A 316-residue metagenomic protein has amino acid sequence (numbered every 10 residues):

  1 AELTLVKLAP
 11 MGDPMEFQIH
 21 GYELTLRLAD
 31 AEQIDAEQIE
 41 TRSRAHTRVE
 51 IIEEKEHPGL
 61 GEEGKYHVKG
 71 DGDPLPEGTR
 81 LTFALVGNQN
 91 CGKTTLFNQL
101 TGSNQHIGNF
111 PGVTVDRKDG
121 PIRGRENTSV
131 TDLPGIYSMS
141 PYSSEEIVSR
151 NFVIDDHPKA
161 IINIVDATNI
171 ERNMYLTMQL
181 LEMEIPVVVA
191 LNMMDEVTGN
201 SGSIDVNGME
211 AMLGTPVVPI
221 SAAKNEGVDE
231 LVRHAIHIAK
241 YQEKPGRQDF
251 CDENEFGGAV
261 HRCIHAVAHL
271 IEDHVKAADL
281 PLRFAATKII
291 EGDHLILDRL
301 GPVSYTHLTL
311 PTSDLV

Functional and structural regions predicted by a protein language model:
E2-L5: Conserved beta-strand/loop element in small beta-rich adapter and peptidoglycan-binding domains
L24-T47: C-terminal structural segments of small proteins and small subunits
R42-R80: Extreme N-terminal, non-catalytic leader segments that precede Walker-type/kinase nucleotide-binding cores
G64-T131: Conserved G1/Walker A P-loop phosphate-binding module
F110-A160: Switch I (G2) and immediately adjacent beta-strands of P-loop GTPase domains
F152-D156, A160, I164-P216: Conserved C-terminal guanine-recognition region of P-loop GTPase G domains, centered on the G4
T198-Q248: Canonical P-loop GTPase G-domain recognition
T306-T312: Conserved small/polar residues in nucleotide/adenosyl-binding loops
